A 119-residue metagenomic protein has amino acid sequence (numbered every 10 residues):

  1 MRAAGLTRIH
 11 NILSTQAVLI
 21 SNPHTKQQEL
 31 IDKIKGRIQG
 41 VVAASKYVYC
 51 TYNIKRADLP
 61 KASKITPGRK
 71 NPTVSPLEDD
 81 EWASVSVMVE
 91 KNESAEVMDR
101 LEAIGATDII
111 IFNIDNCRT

Functional and structural regions predicted by a protein language model:
M1-T119: Small-molecule-sensing regulatory modules
